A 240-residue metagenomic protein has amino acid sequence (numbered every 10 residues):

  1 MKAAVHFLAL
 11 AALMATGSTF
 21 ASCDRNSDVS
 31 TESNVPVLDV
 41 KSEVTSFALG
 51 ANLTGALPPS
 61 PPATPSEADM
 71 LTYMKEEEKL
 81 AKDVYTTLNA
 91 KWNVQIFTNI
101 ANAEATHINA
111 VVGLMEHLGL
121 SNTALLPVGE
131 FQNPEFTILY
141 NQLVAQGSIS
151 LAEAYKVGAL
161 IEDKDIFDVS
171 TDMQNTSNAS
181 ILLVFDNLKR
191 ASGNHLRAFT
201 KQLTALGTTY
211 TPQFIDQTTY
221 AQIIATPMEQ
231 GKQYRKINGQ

Functional and structural regions predicted by a protein language model:
M1-F7, L13-L57: Bacterial Sec-dependent N-terminal signal peptides
P36-Q240: All-alpha RGS (Regulator of G-protein Signaling) helical domain and cognate RGS-like helical scaffolds
